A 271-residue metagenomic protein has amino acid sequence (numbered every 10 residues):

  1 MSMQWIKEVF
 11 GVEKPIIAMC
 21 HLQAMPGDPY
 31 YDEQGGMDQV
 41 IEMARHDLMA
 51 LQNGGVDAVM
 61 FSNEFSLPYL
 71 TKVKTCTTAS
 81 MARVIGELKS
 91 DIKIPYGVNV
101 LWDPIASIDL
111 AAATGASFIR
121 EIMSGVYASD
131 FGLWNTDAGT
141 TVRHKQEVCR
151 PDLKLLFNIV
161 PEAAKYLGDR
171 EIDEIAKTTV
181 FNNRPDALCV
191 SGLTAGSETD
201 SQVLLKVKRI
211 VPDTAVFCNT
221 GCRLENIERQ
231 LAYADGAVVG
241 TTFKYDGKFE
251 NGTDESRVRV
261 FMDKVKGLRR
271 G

Functional and structural regions predicted by a protein language model:
V12-E13, A18-M19, L70-V98, T136-F157 (+2 more regions): Alpha-helix-loop-beta-strand connector modules within alpha/beta enzyme cores
I16-M19, G55-P68, Y96-V100, E121 (+3 more regions): Short beta-strand segments at enzyme active-site cores
A18, L51, V59, I119 (+5 more regions): Conserved, mostly hydrophobic/aromatic
H21-H46, Y96-D103, F157-D173, C218-L224: Active-site mouth loops of central-metabolism enzymes
A24-M25, A106, L110-D186: Conserved anion-binding
Q52-S80, V126-F131, P185-E198, Y245-K248: Glycine-rich, proline-tolerant flexible connector loops at the mouths of alpha/beta enzymes
V98, D103-A116, E174-I175, V207-P212 (+1 more regions): Catalytic cores of alpha/beta
R170-L188, A195-D213, E225: Short loop-to-alpha-helix "cap/lid" segments that border enzyme active sites across diverse enzyme classes
